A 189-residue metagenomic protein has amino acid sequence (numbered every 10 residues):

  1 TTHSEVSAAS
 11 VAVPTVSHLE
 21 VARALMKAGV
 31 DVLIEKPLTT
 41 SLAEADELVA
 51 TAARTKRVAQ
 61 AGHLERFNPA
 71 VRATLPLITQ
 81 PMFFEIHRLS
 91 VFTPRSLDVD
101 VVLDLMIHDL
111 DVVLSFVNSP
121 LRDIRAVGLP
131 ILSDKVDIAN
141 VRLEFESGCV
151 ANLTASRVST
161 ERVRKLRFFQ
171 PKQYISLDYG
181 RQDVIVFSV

Functional and structural regions predicted by a protein language model:
T1-V49: Beta-loop-alpha module in the N-terminal Rossmann-like domain of NAD(P)-dependent dehydrogenases, especially those
V16, T39-S96: A contiguous active-site-proximal alpha/beta segment in oxidoreductase catalytic domains
A28-V30, T55-V58, C149: A short helix->loop->beta-strand "cap" motif at the edges of active sites that frequently abuts
I34, A59-A61, L177: Hydrophobic residues in well-ordered beta-strands that form the structural core
G62-P69, F92-D123: Mid-domain beta-loop-alpha active-site segment that forms a flexible, acidic cofactor/metal-binding surface
L110-D183: Contiguous beta-strand/loop segments that form the cofactor/metal-binding neighborhood of enzyme cores
